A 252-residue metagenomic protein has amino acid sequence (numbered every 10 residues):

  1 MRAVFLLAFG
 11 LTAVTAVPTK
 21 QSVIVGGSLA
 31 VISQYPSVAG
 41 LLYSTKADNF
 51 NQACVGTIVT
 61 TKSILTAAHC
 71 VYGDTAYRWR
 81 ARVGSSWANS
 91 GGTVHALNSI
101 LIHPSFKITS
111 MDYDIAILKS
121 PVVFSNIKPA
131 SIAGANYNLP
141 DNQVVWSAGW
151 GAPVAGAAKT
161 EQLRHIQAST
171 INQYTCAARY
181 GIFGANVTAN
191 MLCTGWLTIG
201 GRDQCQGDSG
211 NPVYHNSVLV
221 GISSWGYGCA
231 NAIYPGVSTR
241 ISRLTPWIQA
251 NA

Functional and structural regions predicted by a protein language model:
R2-V17, A39, A53-V71, H165-T170 (+1 more regions): C-terminal subregion of chymotrypsin/trypsin-like serine protease catalytic domains
V17, Q21-V23, L41-S44, I64-A67 (+2 more regions): Conserved H-D interstitial segment of serine endopeptidase catalytic domains
S22-K46: N-terminal activation segment of mature serine protease catalytic domains
A30-Q34, I58, G73-T75, N89 (+7 more regions): Extracellular/periplasmic catalytic domains that process cell-envelope and extracellular macromolecules
P36-V38, S44-T61, G92, S110 (+1 more regions): A conserved glycine-rich beta-strand in the N-terminal activation segment of trypsin-fold
S37, C54-V55, T60, I64 (+5 more regions): Structural detector for hydrophobic anchor residues on beta-strands
S44-A47, H69-D74, G84-N89, S120-N126 (+6 more regions): Acidic glycine-/aspartate-rich tracts in secreted/extracellular proteins
W87, H95, I115-I199, I241-S242: Chymotrypsin/trypsin-fold serine protease catalytic domain
